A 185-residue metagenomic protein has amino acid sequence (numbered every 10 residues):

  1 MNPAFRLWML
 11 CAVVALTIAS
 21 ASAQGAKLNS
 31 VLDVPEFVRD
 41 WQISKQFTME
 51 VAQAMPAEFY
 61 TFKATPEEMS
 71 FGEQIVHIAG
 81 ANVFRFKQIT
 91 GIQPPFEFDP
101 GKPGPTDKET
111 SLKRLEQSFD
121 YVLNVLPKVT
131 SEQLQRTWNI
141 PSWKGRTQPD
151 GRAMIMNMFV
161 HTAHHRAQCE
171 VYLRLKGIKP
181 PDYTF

Functional and structural regions predicted by a protein language model:
M1-F5: N-terminal secretory signal peptides that target proteins for export/translocation
W8-S20: Bacterial N-terminal signal peptides
A21-G25: Boundary at the C-terminal end of the N-terminal hydrophobic targeting segment
A26-L32: N-terminal pre-domain segments of enzymes
V38-Q42, Q46-M49, F59-P100, I140-F185: Short, contiguous alpha-helical
F47-E50, A54, Y121-K128, Q168: Solvent-exposed, charged/polar functional surfaces in cytosolic regulatory/catalytic domains
Q53-T61, V125-Q135, R174-P180: Surface-exposed helix-capping loop/turn segments at secondary-structure junctions
P103-I140, Q148-T162: Acidic/histidine-rich alpha-helical segments that form the ligand environment of transition-metal centers
